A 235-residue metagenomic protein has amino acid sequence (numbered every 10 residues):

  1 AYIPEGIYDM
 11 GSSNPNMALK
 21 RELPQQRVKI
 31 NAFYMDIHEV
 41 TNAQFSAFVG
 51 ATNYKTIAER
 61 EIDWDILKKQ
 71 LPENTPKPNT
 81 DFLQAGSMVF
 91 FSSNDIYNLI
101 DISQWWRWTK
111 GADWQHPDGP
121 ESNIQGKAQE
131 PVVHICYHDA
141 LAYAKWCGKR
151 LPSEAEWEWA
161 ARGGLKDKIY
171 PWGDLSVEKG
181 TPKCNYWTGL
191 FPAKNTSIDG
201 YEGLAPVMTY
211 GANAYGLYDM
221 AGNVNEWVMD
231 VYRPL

Functional and structural regions predicted by a protein language model:
A1, P24-Q26, K168: Short beta-strand segments
Y2, Y34-D36: Residues within well-ordered beta-strands of beta-sheet-rich folds
I3, I7-D9, S13-P15, E61 (+2 more regions): Functional-site microenvironments in short loops/helix caps that host divalent-cation chemistry
N14-L23: C-terminal, low-complexity/hydrophilic appendages and adjacent surface loops of extracellular/periplasmic anionic
E22-R27, D118, S122: A eukaryotic nuclear recognition-module signature that targets compact all-alpha binding cores
R27-F33: A short N-terminal beta-strand-loop micro-motif at the entrance of redox/enzyme domains
F33, F48-I57, C147: Short capping motifs at secondary-structure boundaries
I37, N42-V49, C136-A142, E158: Short, solvent-exposed alpha-helical surface patches in non-cytosolic proteins
